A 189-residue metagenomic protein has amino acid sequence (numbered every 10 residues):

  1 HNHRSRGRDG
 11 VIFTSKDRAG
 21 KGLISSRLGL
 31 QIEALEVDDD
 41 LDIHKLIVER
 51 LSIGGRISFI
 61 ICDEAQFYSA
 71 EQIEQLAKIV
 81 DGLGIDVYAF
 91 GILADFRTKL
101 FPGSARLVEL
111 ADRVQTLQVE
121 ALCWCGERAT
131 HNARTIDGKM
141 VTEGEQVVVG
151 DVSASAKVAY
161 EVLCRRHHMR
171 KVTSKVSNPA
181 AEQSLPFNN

Functional and structural regions predicted by a protein language model:
H1-L51, D95-R106, T116-V119, T142-G150 (+1 more regions): Conserved P-loop
D63-A65, I92: Walker B catalytic acidic pair
F67-S69, F96: Catalytic P-loop NTPase motifs of RecA-like helicase/translocase cores
A70-I79, G103: A short acidic, amphipathic alpha-helical/loop segment
V80-G103: Sensor-1/coupling segment of RecA-like P-loop NTPase cores
A111: Short basic (Lys/Arg) and small-residue
Q118-M140: Conserved AAA+ ATPase core "coupling" helix
